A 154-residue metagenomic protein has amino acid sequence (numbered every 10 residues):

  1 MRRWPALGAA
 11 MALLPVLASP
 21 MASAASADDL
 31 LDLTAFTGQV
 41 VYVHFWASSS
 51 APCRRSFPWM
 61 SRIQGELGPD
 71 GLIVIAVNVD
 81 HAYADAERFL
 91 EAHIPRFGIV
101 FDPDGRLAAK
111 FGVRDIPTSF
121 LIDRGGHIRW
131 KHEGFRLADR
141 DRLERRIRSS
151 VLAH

Functional and structural regions predicted by a protein language model:
M1-A9: Bacterial N-terminal signal peptides that target proteins for export
G8-S19: Bacterial N-terminal signal peptides
S23-V41: A short beta-strand-turn-helix
Q39-V41, F45-S49, D115: Short pre-active-site segment immediately N-terminal to redox-active cysteine/selenocysteine motifs in thiol-based
R54-H93, P103-A109: Structural microenvironment flanking redox-active thiols in thiol-disulfide oxidoreductases
L90-G125: Short, internal strand/loop/helix patches that form the active-site neighborhood or redox-interaction surface
L121-H154: Thiol-/selenol-based redox modules, centered on thioredoxin-like and closely related oxidoreductase domains
